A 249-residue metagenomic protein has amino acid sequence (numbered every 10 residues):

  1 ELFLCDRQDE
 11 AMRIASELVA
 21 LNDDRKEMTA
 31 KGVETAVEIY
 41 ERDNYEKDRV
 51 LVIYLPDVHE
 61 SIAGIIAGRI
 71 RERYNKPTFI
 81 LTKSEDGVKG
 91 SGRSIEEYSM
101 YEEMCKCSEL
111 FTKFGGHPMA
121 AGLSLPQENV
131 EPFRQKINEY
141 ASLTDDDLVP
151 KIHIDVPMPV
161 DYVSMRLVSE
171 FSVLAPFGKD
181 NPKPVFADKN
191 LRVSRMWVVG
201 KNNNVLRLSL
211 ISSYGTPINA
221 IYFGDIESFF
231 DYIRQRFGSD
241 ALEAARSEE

Functional and structural regions predicted by a protein language model:
E1-P132, P157: Hydrophobic helix-and-loop "lid/oligomerization" segment in the mid-to-C-terminal part of catalytic domains
A36, G64-A67, C107, A141 (+2 more regions): Glycine-rich, charged/polar anion/phosphate-binding loops that engage phosphate groups from diverse ligands
Y45-K47, D57-E60, E72-Y74, S84-D86 (+6 more regions): Short flexible coil/turn linkers enriched for glycine and charged/polar residues that connect secondary-structure
S61-A63, Y101, R134, M165 (+3 more regions): Short helix/loop capping segments that flank catalytic or ligand/cofactor-binding pockets
S108-T112, E139-D146: A common structural junction motif
V156-I226: Accessory interdomain/linker segments of ATP-dependent helicases and helicase-like nucleic-acid enzymes that mediate
G215-A244: Beta-strand/loop nucleic-acid-binding surfaces
E249: Conserved small/polar residues in nucleotide/adenosyl-binding loops
